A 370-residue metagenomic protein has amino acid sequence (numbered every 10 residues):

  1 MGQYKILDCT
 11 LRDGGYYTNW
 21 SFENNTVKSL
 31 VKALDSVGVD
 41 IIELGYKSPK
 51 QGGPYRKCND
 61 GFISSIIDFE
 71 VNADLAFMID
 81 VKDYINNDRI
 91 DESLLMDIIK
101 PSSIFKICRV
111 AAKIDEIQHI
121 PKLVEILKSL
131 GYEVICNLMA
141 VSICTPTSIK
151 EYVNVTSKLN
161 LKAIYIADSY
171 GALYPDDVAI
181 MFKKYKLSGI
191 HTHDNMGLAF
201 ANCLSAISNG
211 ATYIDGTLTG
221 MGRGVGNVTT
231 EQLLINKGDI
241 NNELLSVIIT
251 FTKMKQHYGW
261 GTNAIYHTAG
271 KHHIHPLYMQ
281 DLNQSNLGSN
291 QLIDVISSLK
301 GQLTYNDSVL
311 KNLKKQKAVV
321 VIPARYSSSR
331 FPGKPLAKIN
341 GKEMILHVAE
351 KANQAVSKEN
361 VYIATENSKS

Functional and structural regions predicted by a protein language model:
M1-K315: Catalytic cores and adjacent flexible loops of soluble metabolic enzymes that perform enolate/carbanion chemistry on
E70-V71, N340, V356-S357: Short conserved AdoMet
D80, M139, P323-R325, E366: Cofactor-binding loop segments of dinucleotide-utilizing enzymes, especially the Rossmann-like FAD- and NAD(P)+-binding
E116, I322, N340-G341: Acidic/polar helix N-cap motif
N209, S327, K351-A355: Short alpha-helical scaffold segments that flank and stabilize functional sites
K315-P332: N-terminal nucleotide-binding beta1-loop-alpha1 segment
F331-Q354: Short, well-formed alpha-helical segments that are part of the catalytic scaffolds of diverse glycosyltransferases
L346-S370: Conserved N-terminal catalytic core of the sugar/cofactor nucleotidyltransferase
